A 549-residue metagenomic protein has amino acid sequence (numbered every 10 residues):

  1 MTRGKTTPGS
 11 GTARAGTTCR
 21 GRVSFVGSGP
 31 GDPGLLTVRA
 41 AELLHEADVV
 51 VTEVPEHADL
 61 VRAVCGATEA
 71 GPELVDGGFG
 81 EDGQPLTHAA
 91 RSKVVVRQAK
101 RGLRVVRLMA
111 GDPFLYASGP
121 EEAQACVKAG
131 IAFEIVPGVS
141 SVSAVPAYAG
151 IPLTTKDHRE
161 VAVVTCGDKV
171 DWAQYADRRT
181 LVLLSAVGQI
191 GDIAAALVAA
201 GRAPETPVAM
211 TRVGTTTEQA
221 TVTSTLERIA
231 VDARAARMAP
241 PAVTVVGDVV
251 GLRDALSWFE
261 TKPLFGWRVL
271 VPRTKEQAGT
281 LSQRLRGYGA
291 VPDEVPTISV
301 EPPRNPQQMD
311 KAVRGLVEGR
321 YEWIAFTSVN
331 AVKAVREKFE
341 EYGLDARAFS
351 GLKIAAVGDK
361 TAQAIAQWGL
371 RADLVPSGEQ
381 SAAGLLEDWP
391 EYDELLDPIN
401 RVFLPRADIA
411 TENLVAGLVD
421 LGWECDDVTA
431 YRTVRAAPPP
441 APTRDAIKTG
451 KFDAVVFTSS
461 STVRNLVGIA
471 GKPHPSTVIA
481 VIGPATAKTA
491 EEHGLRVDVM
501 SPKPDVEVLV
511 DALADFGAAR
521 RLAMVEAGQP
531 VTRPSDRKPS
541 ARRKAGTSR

Functional and structural regions predicted by a protein language model:
M1-V136, A176, A242, G319-A334 (+1 more regions): Class I S-adenosyl-L-methionine
T2-C19, V139, I151, G279-R286 (+1 more regions): Short, charged N-terminal beta->alpha structural module
R3, R14, G21, A110-R178 (+2 more regions): Class I SAM-dependent methyltransferase SAM-binding "motif I" and its flanking Rossmann-like core
R22, R104, T180, P207 (+3 more regions): Residues that mark the start of a beta-strand
G27, V75-G78, V105-M109, A209-V213 (+3 more regions): Short beta-strands and strand-loop turn motifs
D48-V51, L74, P152, L181-V182 (+4 more regions): Short, well-ordered beta-strand core segments
H57-A58, E69, I135-P146, R159-W172 (+3 more regions): Conserved beta-alpha
V170-M210: Conserved anion/nucleotide-ligand pocket segment
